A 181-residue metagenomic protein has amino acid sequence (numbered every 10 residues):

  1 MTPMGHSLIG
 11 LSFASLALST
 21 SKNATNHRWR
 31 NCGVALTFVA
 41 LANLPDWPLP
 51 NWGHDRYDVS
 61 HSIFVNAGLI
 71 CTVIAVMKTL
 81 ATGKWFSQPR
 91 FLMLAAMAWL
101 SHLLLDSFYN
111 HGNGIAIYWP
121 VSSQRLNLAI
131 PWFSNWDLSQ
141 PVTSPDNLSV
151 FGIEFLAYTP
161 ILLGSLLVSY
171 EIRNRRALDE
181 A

Functional and structural regions predicted by a protein language model:
M1-A181: N-terminal membrane-targeting hydrophobic helices
